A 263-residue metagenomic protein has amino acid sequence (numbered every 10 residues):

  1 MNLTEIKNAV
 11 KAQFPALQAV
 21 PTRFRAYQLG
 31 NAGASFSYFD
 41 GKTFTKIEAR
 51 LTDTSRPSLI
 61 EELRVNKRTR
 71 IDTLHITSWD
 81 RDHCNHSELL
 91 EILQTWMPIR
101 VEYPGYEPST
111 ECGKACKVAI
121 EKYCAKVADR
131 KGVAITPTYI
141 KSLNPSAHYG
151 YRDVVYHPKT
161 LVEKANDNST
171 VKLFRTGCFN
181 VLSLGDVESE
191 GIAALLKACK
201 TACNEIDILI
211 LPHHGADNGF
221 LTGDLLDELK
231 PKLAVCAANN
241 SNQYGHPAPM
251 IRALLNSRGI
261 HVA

Functional and structural regions predicted by a protein language model:
M1-R70, K131-I208: Core dinuclear metal-dependent hydrolase active-site scaffold
N2-A16, I99-D167, L233-A263: Binuclear metal-ion centers of metallo-dependent hydrolases, dominated by the metallo-beta-lactamase
Y27-Q28, Y38, S78, V101 (+5 more regions): Divalent metal-coordination and catalytic microenvironments
N31-A32, T54, S78-C84, E107-E111 (+3 more regions): Active-site environment of divalent metal-dependent phosphoester hydrolases
E48, P104, L184, P212 (+1 more regions): A cross-family glycoside hydrolase active-site/sugar-binding cleft signature
D53-Y103, A198-A216, K230-A234: Active-site metal-binding motif and surrounding structural segment of the metallo-beta-lactamase
S55, L59, N85-E88, C116-I120 (+3 more regions): Stable alpha-helical elements in mature extracytoplasmic
R81-T95, E111-E121, L221-D224, P247-P249: Metal-dependent catalytic neighborhoods of phosphoester/phosphodiester hydrolases
